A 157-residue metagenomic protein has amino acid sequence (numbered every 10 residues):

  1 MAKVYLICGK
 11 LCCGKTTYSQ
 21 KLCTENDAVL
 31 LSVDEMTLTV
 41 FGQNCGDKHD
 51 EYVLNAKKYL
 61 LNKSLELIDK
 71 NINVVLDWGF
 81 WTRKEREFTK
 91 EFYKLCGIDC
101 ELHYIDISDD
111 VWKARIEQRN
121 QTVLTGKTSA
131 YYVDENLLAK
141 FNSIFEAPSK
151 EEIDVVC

Functional and structural regions predicted by a protein language model:
A2-V4, C8, K21, E25 (+2 more regions): Conserved GTP-binding G-domain of TRAFAC-class P-loop NTPases and closely related GTPase folds
Y5, L31, V74-L76: Hydrophobic positions in the central parallel beta-sheet of the AAA+
G9-K10, L54, F80, Y132: Residue-level marker of alpha-helix boundaries and capping positions
C13, T17-I72: Conserved substrate/cofactor phosphate-moiety recognition/catalytic segment in nucleotide-dependent phosphotransferases
Q20-T24, N62, E87, E91 (+3 more regions): Replace "anionic and nucleotidyl ligands
T39, F80-Q121: ATP-dependent NMP and nucleoside kinases share a basic, alpha-helical "lid"
K48, D77, S129: Conserved short-loop catalytic and cofactor-binding motifs
Y52-C100: Glycine-rich phosphate-binding loop used to anchor ATP phosphates in small-molecule kinases, encompassing both
